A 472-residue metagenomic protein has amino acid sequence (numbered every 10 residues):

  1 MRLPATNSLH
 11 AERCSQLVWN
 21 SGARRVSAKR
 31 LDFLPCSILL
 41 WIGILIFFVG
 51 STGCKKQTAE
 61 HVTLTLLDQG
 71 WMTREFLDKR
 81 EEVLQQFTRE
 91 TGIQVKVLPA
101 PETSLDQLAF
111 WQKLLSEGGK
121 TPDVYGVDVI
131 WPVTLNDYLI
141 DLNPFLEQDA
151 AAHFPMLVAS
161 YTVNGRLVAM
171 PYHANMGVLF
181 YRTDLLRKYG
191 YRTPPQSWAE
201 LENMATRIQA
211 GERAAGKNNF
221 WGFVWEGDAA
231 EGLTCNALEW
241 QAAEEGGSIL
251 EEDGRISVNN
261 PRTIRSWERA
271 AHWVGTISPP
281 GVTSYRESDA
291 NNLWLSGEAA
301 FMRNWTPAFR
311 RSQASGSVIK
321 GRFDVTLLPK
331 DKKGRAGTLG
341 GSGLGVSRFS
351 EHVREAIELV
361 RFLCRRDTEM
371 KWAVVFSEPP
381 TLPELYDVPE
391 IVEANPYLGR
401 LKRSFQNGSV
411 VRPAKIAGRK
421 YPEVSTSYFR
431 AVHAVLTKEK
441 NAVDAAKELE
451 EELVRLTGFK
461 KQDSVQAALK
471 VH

Functional and structural regions predicted by a protein language model:
M72-Q94, Y428, A446: Short, polar/charged alpha-helical segment
Q85, E90, Q94, L167 (+8 more regions): Extracytoplasmic/periplasmic substrate-recognition and gating elements
Q86-M156, S160, R187-Q196, L293 (+4 more regions): Extracytoplasmic "Venus flytrap"/periplasmic binding protein-like
D128-V178, N218-N219, L233-T234, K320-P329 (+2 more regions): Hinge/lid segment of periplasmic solute-binding proteins
N143-P155, W221-A230, E244-R265, A314-S317 (+5 more regions): Short, solvent-exposed loop/beta-turn-alpha elements that line the ligand-binding surface or hinge of extracytoplasmic
S160-Y161, G321-T326, V374-R430, A434 (+1 more regions): Long, aromatic- and glycine/proline-rich binding clefts that accommodate carbohydrate-like moieties
V168-Y172, G177, E202-R255, A299: Extracytoplasmic/periplasmic solute-binding protein
M204-T206, E252-S284, L328: Glycine-centered hinge/linker elements that transmit conformational signals in sensory and ligand-binding systems
